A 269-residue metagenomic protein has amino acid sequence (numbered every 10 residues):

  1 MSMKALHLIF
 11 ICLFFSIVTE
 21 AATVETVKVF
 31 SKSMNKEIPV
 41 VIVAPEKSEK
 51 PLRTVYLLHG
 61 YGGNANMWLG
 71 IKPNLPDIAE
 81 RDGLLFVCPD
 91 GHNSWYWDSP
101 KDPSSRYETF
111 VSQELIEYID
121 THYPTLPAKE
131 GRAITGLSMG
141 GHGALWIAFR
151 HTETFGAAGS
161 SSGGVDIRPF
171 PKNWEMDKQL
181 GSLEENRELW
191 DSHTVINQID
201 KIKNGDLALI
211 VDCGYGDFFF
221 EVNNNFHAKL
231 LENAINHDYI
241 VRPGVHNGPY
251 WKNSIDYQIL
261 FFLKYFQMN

Functional and structural regions predicted by a protein language model:
M1-H7: Positively charged n-region of N-terminal signal peptides that target proteins for export
S2, V18-T19: Short, intrinsically disordered, low-complexity terminal segments
H7-S16: Bacterial N-terminal signal peptides
A21-N269: Non-catalytic cap/lid and distal C-terminal segments of serine-dependent acyl enzymes
